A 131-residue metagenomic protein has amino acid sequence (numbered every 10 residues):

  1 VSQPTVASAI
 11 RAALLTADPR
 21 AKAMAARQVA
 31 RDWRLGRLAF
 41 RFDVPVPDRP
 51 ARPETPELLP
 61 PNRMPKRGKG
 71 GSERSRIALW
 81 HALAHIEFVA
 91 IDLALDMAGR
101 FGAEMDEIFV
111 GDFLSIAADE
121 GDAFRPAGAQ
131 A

Functional and structural regions predicted by a protein language model:
V1-A131: Non-heme di-metal
